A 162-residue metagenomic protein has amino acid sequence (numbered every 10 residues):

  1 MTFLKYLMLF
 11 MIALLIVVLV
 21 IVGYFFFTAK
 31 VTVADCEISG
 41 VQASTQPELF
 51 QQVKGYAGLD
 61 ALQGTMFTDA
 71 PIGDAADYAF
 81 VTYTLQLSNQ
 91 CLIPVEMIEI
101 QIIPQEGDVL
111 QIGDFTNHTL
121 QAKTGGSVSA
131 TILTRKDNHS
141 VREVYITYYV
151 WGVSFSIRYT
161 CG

Functional and structural regions predicted by a protein language model:
T2-G162: Non-catalytic macromolecular-recognition regions in eukaryotic signaling proteins
